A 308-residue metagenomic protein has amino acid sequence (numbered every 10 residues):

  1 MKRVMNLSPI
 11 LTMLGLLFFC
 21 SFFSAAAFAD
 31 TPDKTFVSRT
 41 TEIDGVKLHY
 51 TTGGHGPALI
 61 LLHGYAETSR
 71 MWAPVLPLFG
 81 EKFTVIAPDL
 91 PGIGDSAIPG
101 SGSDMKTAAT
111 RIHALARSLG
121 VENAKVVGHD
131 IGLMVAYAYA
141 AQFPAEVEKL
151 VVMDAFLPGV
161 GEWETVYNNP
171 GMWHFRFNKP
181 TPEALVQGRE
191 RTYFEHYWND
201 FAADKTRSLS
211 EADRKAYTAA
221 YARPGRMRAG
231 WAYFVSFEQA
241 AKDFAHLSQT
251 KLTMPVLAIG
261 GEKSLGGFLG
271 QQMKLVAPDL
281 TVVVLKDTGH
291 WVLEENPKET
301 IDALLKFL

Functional and structural regions predicted by a protein language model:
M1-L7: N-terminal secretory signal peptides that target proteins for export/translocation
N6, A25, P32: Predominantly soluble domains enriched in secretory-pathway, periplasmic, or organellar proteins
L11-S24: Bacterial N-terminal signal peptides
D30-R39, G45-L48, A58, I86 (+4 more regions): Flexible "cap/lid" subdomain of the alpha/beta-hydrolase fold that forms the substrate-access gate
V46, T52-D95: Conserved HGGG/HGGXW glycine-rich cap/lid loop of the alpha/beta-hydrolase fold
T68-S69, M134, G289: A short, glycine- and basic residue-enriched loop/turn that sits immediately adjacent to a domain's principal
R70-A73, P77, T110, Y137 (+2 more regions): Surface-exposed alpha-helical interface segments used for non-catalytic interactions
T288-P297, I301: Catalytic histidine-centered segment of alpha/beta-hydrolase-like enzymes
